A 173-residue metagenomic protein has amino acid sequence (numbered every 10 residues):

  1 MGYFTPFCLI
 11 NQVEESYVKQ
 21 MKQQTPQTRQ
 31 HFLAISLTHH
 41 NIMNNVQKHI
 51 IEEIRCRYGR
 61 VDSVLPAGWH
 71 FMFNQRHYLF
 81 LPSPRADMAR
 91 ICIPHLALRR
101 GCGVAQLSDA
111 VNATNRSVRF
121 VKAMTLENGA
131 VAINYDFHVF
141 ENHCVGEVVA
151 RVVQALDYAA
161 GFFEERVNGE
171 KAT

Functional and structural regions predicted by a protein language model:
Q27, F32-L79, T125-L126: Charge-rich, low-complexity N-terminal segments
Q75-G101: Long, continuous compositionally biased terminal/linker segments
C92-N134: Short, internal acidic amphipathic alpha-helical interface segments that mediate docking to partner proteins
A130-A150, E165: Well-ordered alpha/beta subsegment
N168-T173: Short, highly charged C-terminal tails/helix-capping segments
